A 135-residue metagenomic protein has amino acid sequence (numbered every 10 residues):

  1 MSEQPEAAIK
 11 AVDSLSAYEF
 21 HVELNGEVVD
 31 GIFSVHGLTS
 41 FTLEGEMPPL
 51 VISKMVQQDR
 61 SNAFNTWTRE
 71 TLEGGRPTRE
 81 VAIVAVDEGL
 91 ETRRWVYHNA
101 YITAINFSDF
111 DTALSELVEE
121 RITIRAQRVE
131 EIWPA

Functional and structural regions predicted by a protein language model:
M1-A135: Glycine-rich, low-complexity intrinsically disordered segments
